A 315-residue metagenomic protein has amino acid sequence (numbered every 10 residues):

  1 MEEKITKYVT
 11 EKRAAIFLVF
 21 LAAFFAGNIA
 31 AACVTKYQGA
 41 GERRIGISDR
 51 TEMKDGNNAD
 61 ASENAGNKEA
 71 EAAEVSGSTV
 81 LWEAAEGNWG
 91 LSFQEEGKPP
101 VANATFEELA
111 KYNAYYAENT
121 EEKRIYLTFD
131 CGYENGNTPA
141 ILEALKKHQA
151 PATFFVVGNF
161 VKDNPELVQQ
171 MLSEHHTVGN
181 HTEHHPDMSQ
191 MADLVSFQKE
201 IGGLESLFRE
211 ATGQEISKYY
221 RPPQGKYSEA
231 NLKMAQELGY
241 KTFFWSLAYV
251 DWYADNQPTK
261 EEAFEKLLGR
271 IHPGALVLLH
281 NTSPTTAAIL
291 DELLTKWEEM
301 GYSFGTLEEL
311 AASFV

Functional and structural regions predicted by a protein language model:
E2-T128, E134-A140, K147, E262 (+2 more regions): N-terminal pre-catalytic segment of deacetylase/amide-hydrolase enzymes
G87-A192, G203-R209, I216-S217, E292 (+1 more regions): Active-site beta->alpha N-cap acidic-glycine motif
I125-T128, A152-V156, T177-N180, K218-P222 (+3 more regions): Structural recognition of the beta-strand scaffold that forms the well-ordered cores of secreted hydrolase catalytic
G132, V157-N159, E183, P223-G225 (+3 more regions): Active-site beta-loop-alpha junctions enriched in small/polar residues
N135-N137, P186-T212, K226-P273, T286-A288 (+1 more regions): Alpha-helical scaffold elements lining the catalytic groove of polysaccharide deacetylases
H148, E174-H175, L238, P273-G274 (+1 more regions): Structured helix-beta-strand junction loops
H272-E308: Catalytic grooves of carbohydrate-active enzymes
